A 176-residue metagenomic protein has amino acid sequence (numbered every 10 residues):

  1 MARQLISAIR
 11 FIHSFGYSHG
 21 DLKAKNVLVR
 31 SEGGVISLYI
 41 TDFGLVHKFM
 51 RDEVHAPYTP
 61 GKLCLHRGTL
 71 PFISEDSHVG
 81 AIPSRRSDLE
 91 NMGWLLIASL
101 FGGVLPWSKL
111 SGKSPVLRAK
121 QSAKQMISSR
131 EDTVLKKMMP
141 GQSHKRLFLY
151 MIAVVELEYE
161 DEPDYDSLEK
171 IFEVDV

Functional and structural regions predicted by a protein language model:
M1-A2: Activation segment signature within eukaryotic-like protein kinase domains
L5-I12: Conserved hydrophobic alpha-helix
H13-S31: Catalytic-loop of the protein kinase fold
R30-R67: Activation segment/activation loop of eukaryotic-type protein kinase catalytic domains
E32, E75-P140: Conserved C-lobe activation region of Hanks-type protein kinase-like domains
G141-A153: Conserved C-terminal C-lobe helix
V155-V176: Terminal C-lobe "cap" of eukaryotic-type protein kinase domains
